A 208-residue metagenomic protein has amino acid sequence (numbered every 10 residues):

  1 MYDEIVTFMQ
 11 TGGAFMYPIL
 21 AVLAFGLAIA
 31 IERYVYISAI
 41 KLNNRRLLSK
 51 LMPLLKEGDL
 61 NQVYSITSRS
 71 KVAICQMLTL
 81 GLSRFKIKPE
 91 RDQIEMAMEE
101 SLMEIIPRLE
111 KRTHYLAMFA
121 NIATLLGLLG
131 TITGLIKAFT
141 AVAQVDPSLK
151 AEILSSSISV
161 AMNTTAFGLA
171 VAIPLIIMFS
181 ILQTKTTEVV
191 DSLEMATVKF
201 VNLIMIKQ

Functional and structural regions predicted by a protein language model:
M1-R46, L182: Hydrophobic membrane-targeting segments
Y2, V6-G12, E99-A123, E152-N163: Alpha-helical membrane-interface segments at transmembrane helix boundaries
G13, L27, V63, L78 (+3 more regions): Residue-level signature of catalytic and energy-coupling elements of molecular machines, predominantly ATP/GTP-dependent
P18-I31, F119-L129, A170-V171: Lipid-exposed faces of alpha-helical membrane segments in multi-pass integral membrane proteins
L42-L129, T133-V145, I181-Q208: Predominantly long cytosolic amphipathic alpha-helical stalk/bundle segments
A141-S155: Membrane-interfacial helix-loop-helix connectors in multipass membrane proteins
E152-F179, Q183: Pore-lining and gate-forming transmembrane alpha-helices of multi-pass membrane transport proteins
